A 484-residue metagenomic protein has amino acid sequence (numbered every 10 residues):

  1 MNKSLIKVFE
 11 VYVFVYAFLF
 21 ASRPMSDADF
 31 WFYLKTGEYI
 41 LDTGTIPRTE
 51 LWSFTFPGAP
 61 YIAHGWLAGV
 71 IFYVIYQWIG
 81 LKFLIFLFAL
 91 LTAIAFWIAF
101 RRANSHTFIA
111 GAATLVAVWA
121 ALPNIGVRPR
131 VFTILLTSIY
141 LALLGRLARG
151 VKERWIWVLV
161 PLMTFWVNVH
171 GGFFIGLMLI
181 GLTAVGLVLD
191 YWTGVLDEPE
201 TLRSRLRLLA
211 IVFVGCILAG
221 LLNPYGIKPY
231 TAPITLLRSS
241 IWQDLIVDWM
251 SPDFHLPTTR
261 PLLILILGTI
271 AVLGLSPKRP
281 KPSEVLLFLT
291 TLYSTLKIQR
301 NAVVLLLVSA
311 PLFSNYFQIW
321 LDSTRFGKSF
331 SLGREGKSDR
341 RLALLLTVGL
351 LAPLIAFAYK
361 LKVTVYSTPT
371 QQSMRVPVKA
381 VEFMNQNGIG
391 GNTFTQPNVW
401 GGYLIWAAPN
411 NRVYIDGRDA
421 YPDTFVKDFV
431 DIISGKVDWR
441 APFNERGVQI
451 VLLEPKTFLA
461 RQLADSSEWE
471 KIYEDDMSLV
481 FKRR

Functional and structural regions predicted by a protein language model:
A17, A117-A121, I156-G171, G215-A219 (+1 more regions): Membrane-interface alpha helices of multi-pass inner-membrane proteins
I62-V74, T231-I264: Juxtamembrane membrane-water interface segments that cap and precede transmembrane helices
F86-N104: Transmembrane-helix motifs of polytopic, lipid-linked glycan transferases
I98, A117-A120, F132-R149, I180-V188 (+1 more regions): Specific aromatic-rich, kink-prone transmembrane helix
Y140-W155, V272-S276: Membrane-interface transmembrane helices that cradle and orient dolichyl/undecaprenyl
R146-T164, R207-I211, V285-F288: Short hydrophobic alpha-helices at membrane interfaces in multi-pass membrane enzymes
R325-N387, V399-G401, S434-K436: Membrane-proximal, lumen/periplasm-facing interface regions of secretory-pathway glyco- and lipid-modifying enzymes
N385-D423, Q449-P455, F481: Short periplasmic/luminal acceptor-recognition loop of GT-C membrane glycosyltransferases, typified by
